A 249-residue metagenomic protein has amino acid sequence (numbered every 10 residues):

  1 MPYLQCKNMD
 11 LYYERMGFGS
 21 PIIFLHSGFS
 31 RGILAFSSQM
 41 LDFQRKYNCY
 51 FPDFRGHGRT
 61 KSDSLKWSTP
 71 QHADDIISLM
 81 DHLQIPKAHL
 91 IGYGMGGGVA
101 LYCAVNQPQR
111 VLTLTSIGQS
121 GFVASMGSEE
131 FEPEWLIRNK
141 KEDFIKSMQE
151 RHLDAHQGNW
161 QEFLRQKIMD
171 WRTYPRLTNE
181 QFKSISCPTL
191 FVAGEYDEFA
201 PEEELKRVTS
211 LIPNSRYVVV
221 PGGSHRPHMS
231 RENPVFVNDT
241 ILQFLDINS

Functional and structural regions predicted by a protein language model:
M9-K61: Conserved HGGG/HGGXW glycine-rich cap/lid loop of the alpha/beta-hydrolase fold
P70-A88: Conserved acidic catalytic loop of the alpha/beta-hydrolase fold
G98-N106, V111-K146: Flexible "cap/lid" loop of the alpha/beta hydrolase fold
R165-Q181: Active-site nucleophile elbow and catalytic-triad environment of alpha/beta-hydrolase enzymes
I185, F191-A193: Short beta-strand/loop motif that positions the catalytic acidic residue of the alpha/beta-hydrolase fold
C187, P201-S210: Short alpha-helix in the alpha/beta-hydrolase fold that links the catalytic acid
Y196-A200, P227: Acidic catalytic loop of the alpha/beta-hydrolase fold
G223-F236: Catalytic histidine-centered segment of alpha/beta-hydrolase-like enzymes
